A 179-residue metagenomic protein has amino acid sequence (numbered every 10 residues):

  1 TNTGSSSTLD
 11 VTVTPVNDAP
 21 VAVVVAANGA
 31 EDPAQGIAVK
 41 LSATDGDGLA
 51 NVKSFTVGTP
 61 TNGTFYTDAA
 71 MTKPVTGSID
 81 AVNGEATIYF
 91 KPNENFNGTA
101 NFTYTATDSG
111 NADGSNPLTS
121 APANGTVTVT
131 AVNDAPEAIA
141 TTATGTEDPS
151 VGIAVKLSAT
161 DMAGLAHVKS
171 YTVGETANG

Functional and structural regions predicted by a protein language model:
N2-T14, A112-V132: C-terminal edge beta-strand
S5, V16-P60, Y66, N93 (+2 more regions): Extracellular ectodomain surface segments
T61-G84, A177-G179: Low-complexity "stalk/linker" and mucin-like segments enriched in Ser/Thr/Pro/Ala/Gly
V82, E94-G98: Surface-exposed, short loops/turns at beta-strand junctions within beta-sandwich domains
A86, G98-F102: Exposed beta-strand face motif in extracellular beta-rich ectodomains
T87-K91: Exposed aromatic-hydrophobic patches
P92, A106-D108: Conserved structural position at the C-terminal beta-strand of extracellular beta-sandwich adhesion modules
